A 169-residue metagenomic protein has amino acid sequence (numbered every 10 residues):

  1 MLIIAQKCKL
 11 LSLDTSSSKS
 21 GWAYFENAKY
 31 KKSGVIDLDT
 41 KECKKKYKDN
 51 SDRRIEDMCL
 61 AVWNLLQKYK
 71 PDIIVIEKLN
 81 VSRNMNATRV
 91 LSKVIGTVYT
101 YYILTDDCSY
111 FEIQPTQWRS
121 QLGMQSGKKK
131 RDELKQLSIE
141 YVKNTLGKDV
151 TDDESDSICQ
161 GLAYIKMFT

Functional and structural regions predicted by a protein language model:
M1-T169: Phosphate- and other anionic-substrate recognition elements at nucleic-acid/protein interfaces
